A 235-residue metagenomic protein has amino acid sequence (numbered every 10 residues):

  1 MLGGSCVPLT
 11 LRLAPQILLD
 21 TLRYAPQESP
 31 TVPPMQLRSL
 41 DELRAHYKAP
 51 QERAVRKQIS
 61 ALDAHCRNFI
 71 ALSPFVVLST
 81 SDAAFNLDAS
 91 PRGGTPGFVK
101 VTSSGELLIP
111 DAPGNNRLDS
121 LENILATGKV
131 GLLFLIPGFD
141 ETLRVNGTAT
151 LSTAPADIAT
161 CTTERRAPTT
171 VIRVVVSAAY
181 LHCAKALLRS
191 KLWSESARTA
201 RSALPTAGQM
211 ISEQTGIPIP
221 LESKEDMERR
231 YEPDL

Functional and structural regions predicted by a protein language model:
P15-L235: Binding-site signature for planar aromatic cofactors or substrates
